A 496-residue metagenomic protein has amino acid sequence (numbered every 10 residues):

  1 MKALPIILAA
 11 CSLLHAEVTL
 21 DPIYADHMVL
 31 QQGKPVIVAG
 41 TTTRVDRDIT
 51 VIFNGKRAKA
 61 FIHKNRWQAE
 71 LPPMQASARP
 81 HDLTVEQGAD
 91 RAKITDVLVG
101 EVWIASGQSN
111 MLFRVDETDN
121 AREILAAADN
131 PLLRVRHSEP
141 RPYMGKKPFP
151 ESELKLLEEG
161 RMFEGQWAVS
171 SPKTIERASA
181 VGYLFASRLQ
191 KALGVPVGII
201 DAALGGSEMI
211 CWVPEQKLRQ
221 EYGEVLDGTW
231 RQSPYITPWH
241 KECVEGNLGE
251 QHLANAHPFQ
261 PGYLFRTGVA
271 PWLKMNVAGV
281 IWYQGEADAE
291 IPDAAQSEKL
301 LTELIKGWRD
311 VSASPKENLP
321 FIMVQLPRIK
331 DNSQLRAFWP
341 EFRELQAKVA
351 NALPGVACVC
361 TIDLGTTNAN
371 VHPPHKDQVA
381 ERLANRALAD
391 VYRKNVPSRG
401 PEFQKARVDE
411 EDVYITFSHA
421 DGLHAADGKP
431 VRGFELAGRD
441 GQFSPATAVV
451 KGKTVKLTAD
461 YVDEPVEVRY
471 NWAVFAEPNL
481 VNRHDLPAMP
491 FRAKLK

Functional and structural regions predicted by a protein language model:
M1-L4: Positively charged n-region of N-terminal signal peptides that target proteins for export
I7-A16: Hydrophobic h-region of N-terminal signal peptides that target proteins for export in Gram-negative bacteria
E17-K496: Cell-envelope and extracellular/periplasmic
